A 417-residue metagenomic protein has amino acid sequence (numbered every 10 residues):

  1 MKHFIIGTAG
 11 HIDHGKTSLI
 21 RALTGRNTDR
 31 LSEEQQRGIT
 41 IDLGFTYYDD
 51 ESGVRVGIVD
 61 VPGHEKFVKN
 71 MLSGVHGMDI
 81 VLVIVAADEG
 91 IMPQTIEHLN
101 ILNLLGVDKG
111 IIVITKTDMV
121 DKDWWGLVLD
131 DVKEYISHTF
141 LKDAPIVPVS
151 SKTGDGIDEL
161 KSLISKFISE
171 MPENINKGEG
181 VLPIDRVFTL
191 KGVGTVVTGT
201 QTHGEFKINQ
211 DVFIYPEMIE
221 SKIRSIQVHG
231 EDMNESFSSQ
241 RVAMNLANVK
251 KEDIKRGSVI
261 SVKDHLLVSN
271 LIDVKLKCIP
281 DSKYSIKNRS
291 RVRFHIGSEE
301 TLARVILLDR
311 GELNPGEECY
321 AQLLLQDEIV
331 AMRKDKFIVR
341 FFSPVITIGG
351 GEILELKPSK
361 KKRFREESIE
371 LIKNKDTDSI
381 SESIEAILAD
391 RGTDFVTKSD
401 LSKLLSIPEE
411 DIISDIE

Functional and structural regions predicted by a protein language model:
M1-V61, T200, Q210: Conserved G1/Walker A P-loop phosphate-binding module
K2-T24, R37, G53, G77 (+6 more regions): Helix-rich terminal scaffold detector
T8, V120-W124, K250-E417: C-terminal effector modules of nucleic-acid-centric enzymes and ribosome-associated factors
H11, V187, G204, I226 (+2 more regions): Residue-level recognition of beta-strand microenvironments
G38, K122, F237-R241, N314-G316: Solvent-exposed, conformationally flexible loop/turn segments
V61-K66, H76-H98, L105-L127: Conserved Switch II/interswitch segment of TRAFAC-class P-loop GTPases
H64-E65, D88-M92, V107, K116-D121 (+6 more regions): Conserved nucleotide-binding/hydrolysis micro-motifs of P-loop NTPases
T117, E134-S282: Conserved catalytic-core segments of large NTP-driven translation/proteostasis enzymes
